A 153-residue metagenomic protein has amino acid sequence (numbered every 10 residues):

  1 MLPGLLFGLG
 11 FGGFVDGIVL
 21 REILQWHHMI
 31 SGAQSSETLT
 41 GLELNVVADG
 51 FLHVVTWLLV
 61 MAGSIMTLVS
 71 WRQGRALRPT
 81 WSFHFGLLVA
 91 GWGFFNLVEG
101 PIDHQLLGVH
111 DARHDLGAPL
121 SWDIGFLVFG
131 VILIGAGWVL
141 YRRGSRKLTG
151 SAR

Functional and structural regions predicted by a protein language model:
M1-L20: N-terminal signal-anchor transmembrane alpha helix
P3, G10, T56-W57, A62-S64 (+4 more regions): Small-residue hotspots
V19-I30, G100-S121: Interfacial helix-loop-helix junctions of multi-pass membrane proteins
Q25, M29, L68, R72-R75 (+3 more regions): Transmembrane helix-loop junctions in multipass membrane proteins, especially transporters and channels
H27-L44: Perimembrane loop-to-helix junctions flanking transmembrane segments
G41-I65, G117-A136: Membrane-interface loop-to-helix entry segments
I65-A90, R146-R153: Cytoplasmic juxtamembrane regions at transmembrane-helix boundaries
W81-H110: Hydrophobic alpha-helical transmembrane segments of integral membrane proteins
